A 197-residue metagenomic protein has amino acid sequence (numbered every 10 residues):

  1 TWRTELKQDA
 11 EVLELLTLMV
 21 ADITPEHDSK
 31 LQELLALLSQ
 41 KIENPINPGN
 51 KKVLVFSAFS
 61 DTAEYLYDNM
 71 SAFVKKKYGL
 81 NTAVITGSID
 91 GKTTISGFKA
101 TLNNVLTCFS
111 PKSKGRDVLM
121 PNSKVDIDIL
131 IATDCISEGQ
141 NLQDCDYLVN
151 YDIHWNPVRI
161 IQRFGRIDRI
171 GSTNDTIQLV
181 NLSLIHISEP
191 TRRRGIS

Functional and structural regions predicted by a protein language model:
T1-V125: Conserved Helicase C-terminal RecA-like lobe
D61, L130-I136, W155: Conserved helicase core region in the C-terminal RecA-like lobe
V118-M120, I131-D144, G165: SF2 helicase motor core recognition
D128-I129, Y147: Short, Asp-centered acidic motifs that coordinate Mg2+ and/or phosphate in catalytic or ligand-binding sites
N141-D152, Q178-N181: A short beta-strand element within the Helicase C-terminal
P157-S172: Conserved SF2 helicase motif VI
R169-V180, S188: CheY-like receiver
S183-I196: Residue-level detector of conserved catalytic or cofactor/ligand-binding positions in enzyme active sites
